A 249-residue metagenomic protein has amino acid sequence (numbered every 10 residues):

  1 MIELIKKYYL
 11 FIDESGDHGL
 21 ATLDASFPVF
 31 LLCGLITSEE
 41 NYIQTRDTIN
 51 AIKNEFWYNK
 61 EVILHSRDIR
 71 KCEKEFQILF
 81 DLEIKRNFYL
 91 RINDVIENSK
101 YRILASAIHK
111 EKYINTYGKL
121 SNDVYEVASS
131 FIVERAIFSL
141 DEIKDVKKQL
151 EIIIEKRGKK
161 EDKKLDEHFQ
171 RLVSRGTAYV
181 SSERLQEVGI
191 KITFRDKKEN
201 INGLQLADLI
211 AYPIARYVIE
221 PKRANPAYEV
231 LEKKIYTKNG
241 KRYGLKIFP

Functional and structural regions predicted by a protein language model:
M1-P249: Phosphate-ester processing/binding pockets and catalytic centers
